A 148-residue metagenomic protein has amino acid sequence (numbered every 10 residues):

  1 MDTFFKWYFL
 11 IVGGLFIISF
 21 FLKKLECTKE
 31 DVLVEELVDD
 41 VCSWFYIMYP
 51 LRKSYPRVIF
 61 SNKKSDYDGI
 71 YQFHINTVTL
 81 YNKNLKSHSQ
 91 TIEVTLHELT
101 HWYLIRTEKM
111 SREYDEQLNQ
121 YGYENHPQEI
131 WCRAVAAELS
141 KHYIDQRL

Functional and structural regions predicted by a protein language model:
M1-F9: Feature marks short, highly hydrophobic, charge-poor N-terminal signal-anchor/signal peptide-like helices that anchor
F16-L37: Transmembrane-cytosolic junction motif
E30, V34-L37, I92, E124 (+1 more regions): Hydrophobic (often cysteine-bearing) scaffold residues that line and stabilize catalytic clefts of nucleotide/cofactor
E30-K53: Zn2+-dependent metallopeptidase catalytic core
I59-S89, W102-R106: Active-site scaffold of zinc-dependent metalloenzymes
S89, I105-A134, L148: Post-HEXXH active-site segment of zinc metalloproteases
Q90-E98: Short alpha-helical catalytic segment bearing the HExxH-like zincin motif of zinc-dependent metalloproteases
A136-L148: Short helix/loop segments within enzyme catalytic domains that coordinate or immediately flank catalytic cofactors
